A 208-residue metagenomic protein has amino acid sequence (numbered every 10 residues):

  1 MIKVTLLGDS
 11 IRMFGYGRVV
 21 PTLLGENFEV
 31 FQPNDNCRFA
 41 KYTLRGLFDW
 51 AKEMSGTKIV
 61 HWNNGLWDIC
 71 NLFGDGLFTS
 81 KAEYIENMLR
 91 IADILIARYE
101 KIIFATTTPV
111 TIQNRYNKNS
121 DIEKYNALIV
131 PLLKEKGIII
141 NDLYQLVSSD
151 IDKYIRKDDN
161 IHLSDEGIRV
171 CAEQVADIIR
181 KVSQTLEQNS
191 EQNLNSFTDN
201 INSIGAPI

Functional and structural regions predicted by a protein language model:
I2-R90, I204-P207: Conserved SGNH/GDSL esterase-like catalytic core that processes O-acyl groups on lipids and polysaccharides
T5, I103-A105, I139-N141: Hydrophobic/aromatic beta-strand patches that form the interior of the parallel beta-sheet core in alpha/beta enzyme
S10-R12, G65, L95, Y144-V147: Short glycine-enriched loops at secondary-structure junctions
L24-E26, R98, K136: Short, structured coil segments at secondary-structure junctions
E29-F31, K101, G137-I139: Conserved beta-strand segments of alpha/beta enzyme cores
N63-W67, A92-K124: Active-site segments of SGNH/GDSL-like serine hydrolases that catalyze O-acetyl group transfer/hydrolysis on lipids
E83-E86, R90-A97, K124-P131: Alpha-helical scaffolding segments of alpha/beta enzyme cores, especially the outer helices of TIM-barrel or partial
T108-I208: Catalytic His-Asp segment of secreted/periplasmic serine-dependent ester chemistry enzymes
